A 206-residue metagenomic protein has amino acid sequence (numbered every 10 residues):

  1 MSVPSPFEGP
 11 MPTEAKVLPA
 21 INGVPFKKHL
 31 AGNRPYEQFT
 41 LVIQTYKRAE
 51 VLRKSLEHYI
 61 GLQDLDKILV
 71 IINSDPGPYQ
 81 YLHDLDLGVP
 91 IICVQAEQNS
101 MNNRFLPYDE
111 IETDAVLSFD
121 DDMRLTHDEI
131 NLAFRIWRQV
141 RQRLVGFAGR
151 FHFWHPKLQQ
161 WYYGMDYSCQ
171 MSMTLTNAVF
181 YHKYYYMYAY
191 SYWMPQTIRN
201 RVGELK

Functional and structural regions predicted by a protein language model:
M1-E57: N-proximal low-complexity "stem/linker" segments adjacent to membrane-targeting elements
L41, I68-V70, V145: Hydrophobic/aromatic residues located in beta-strands of well-ordered beta-sheets within soluble catalytic
K47, V94-M101: Short, acidic/glycine-rich phosphate-metal binding loop used to engage nucleotide
K54-H58, Y81-H83, F105-P107, N131-R135: A short acidic, amphipathic alpha-helical/loop segment
L56-C93: Acidic donor-binding segment of Leloir-type glycosyltransferases
A96, F105-A115: Active-site nucleotide-sugar/metal-binding loop of Leloir-type enzymes
Y108, M123-V202: Conserved catalytic core of nucleotide-sugar-dependent glycosyltransferases
T113-R124: Short beta-strand-to-loop acidic/aromatic patch adjacent to the donor-nucleotide binding site
